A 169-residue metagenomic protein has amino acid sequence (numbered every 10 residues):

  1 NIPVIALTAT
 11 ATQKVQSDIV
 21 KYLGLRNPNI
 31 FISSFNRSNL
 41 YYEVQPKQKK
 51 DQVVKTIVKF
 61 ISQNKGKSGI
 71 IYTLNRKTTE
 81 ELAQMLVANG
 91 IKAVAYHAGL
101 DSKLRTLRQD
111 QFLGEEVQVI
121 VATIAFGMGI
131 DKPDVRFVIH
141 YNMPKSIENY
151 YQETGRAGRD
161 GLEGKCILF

Functional and structural regions predicted by a protein language model:
N1-F169: Helicase motor core with emphasis on the C-terminal RecA-like subdomain
